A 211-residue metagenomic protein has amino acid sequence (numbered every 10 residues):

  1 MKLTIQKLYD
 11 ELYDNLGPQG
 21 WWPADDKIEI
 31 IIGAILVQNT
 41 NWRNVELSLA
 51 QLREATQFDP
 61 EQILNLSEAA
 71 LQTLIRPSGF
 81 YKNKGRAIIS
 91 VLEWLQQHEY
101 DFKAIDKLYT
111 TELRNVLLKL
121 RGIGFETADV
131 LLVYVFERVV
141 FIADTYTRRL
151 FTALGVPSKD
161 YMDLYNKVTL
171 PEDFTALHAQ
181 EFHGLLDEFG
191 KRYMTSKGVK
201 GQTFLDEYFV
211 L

Functional and structural regions predicted by a protein language model:
K2-L211: Catalytic cores of DNA base-excision repair glycosylases
